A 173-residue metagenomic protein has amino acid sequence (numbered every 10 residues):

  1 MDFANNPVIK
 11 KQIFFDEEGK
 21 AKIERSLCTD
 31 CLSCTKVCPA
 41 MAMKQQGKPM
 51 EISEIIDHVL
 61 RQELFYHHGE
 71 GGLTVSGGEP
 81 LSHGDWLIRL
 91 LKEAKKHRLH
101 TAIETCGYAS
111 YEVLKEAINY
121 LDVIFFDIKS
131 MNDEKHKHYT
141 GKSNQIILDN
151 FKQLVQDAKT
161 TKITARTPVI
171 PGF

Functional and structural regions predicted by a protein language model:
D2, L32, G84, I88: Conserved active-site region of classical short-chain dehydrogenase/reductase
D2-K22, S33-K48: Iron-sulfur cluster-binding cysteine motifs and their immediate structural context in ferredoxin-like electron-transfer
F15, I23, H136, T140: Short clusters of hydrophobic/aromatic residues that line enzyme substrate/ligand-binding pockets
C28: Short Cys/His-rich zinc-binding micro-motifs
C31-C34, C106: Generic recognition of cysteine residues
S53-F173: Conserved AdoMet/S-adenosylmethionine-binding subsite of the radical SAM
